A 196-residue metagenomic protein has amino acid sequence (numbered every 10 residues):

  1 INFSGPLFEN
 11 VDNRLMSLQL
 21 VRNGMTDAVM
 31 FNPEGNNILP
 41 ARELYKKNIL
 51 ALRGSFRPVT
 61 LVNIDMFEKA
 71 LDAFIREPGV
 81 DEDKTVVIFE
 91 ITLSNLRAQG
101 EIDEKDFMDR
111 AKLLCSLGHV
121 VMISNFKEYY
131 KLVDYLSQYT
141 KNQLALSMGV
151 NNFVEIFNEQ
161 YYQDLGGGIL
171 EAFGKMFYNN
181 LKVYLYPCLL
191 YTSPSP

Functional and structural regions predicted by a protein language model:
I1-S193: Nucleotidyltransferase catalytic core that binds NTPs
